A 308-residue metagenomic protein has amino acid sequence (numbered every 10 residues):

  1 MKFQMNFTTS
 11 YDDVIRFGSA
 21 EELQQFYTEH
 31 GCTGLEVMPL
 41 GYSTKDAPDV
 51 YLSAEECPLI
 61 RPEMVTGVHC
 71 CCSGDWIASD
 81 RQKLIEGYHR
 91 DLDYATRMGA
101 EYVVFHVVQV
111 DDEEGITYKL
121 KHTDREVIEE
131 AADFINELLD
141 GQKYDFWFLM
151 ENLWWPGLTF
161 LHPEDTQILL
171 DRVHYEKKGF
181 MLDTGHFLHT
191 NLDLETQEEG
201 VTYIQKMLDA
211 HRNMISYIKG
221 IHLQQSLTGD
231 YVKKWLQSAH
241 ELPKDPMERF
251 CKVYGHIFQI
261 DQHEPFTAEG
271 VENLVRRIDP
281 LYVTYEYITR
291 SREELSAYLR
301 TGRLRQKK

Functional and structural regions predicted by a protein language model:
M1, I85, H89-R90, G99 (+3 more regions): Histidine-acidic metal/acid-base catalytic patches
M1-D13, T33-V37, P62-C70, V103-F105 (+4 more regions): Hydrophobic faces of well-ordered beta-strands that scaffold small-molecule active sites in alpha/beta enzyme cores
M1-T96, R305-K308: N-terminal pre-domain/capping segments
S10-E21, V37-S53, G74-I85, D111-E113 (+5 more regions): Acidic-and-aromatic substrate-binding clefts and catalytic sites of carbohydrate-active enzymes
I15-Q24, A47-A54, A132-E137, P156-Y175 (+2 more regions): Distinct, well-ordered alpha-helical segments
G31-T33, P62, R97-G99, Y144 (+2 more regions): Short loop/turn motifs at secondary-structure junctions
A54-C71, I128-K143, V173, H211 (+1 more regions): Alpha-helix-loop-beta-strand connector modules within alpha/beta enzyme cores
D80-G179: Active-site acidic/histidine proton-transfer and metal-coordination neighborhood in alpha/beta enzyme cores
